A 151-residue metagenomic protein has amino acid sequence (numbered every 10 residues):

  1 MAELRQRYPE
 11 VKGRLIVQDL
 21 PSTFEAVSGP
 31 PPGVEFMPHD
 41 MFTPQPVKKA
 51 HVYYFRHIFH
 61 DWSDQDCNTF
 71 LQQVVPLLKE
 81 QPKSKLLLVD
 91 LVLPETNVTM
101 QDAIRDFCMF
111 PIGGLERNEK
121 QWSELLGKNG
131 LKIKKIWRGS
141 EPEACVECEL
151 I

Functional and structural regions predicted by a protein language model:
M1-I151: Alpha-helical subdomain
